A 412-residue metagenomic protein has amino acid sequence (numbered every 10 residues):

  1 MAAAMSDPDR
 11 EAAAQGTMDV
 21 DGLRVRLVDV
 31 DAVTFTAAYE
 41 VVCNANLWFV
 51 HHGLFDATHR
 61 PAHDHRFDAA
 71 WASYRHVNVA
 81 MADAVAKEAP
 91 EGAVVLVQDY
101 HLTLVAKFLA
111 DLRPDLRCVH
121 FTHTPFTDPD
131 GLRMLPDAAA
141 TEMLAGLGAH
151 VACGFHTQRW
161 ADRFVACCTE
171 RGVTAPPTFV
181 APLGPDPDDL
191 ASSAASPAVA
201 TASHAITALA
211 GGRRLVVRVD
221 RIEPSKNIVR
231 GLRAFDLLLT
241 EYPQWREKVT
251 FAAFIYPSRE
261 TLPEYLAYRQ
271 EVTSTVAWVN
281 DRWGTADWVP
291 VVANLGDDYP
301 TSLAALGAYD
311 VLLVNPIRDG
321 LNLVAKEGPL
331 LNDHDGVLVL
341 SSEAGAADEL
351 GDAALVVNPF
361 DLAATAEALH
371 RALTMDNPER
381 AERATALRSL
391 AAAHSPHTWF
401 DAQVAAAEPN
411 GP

Functional and structural regions predicted by a protein language model:
M1-P412: Catalytic cores of carbohydrate-active enzymes across secretory and cytosolic contexts
